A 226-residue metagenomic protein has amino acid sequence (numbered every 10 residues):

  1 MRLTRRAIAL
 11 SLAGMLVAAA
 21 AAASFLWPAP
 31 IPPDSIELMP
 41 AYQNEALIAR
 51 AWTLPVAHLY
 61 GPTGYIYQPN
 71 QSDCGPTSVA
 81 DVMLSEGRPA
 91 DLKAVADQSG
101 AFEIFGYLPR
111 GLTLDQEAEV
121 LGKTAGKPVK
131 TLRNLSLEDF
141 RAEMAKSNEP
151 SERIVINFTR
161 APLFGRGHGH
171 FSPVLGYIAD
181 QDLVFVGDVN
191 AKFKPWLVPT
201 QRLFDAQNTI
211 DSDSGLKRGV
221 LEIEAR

Functional and structural regions predicted by a protein language model:
M1-R6: Short, Lys/Arg-rich N-terminal segment immediately upstream of the first membrane anchor
A7-S11, A19-R110: Active-site-adjacent structural segments surrounding the nucleophilic cysteine of cysteine proteases and isopeptidases
A22-Q43, Q98-A225: Conserved active-site-adjacent core of cysteine acyl-enzyme catalytic domains
